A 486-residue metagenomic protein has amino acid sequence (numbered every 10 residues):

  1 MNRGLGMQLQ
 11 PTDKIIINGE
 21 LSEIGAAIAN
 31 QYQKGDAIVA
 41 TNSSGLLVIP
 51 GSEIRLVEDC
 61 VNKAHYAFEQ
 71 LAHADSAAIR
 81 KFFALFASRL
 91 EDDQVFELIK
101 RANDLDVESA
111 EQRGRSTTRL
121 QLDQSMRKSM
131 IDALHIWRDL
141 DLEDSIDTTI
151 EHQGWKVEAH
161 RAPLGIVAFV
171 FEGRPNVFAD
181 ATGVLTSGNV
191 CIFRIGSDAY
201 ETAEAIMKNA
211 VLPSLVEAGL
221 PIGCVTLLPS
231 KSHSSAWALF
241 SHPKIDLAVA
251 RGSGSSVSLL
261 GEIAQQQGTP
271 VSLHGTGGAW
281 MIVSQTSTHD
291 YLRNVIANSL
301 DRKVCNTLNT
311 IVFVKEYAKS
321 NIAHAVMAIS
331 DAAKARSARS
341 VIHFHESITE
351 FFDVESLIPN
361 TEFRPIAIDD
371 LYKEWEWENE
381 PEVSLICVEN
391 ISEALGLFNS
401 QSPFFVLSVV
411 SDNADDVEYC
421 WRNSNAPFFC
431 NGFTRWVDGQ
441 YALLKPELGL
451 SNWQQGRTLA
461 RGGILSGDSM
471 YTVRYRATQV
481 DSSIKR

Functional and structural regions predicted by a protein language model:
N2-E158: N-terminal Rossmann-like NAD(P)+-binding subdomain of aldehyde/semialdehyde dehydrogenases
N2-Y66, D139, F404, D412-R486: C-terminal segments
A74-K81, L98, A218-V225, R302-K303 (+5 more regions): Flexible, glycine/charged-enriched surface loops at secondary-structure junctions
I79, V167, G188, A248 (+3 more regions): Residue-level signal for inorganic ion chemistry
D93-Q94, E172-G173, A181-C191, N209-E217 (+1 more regions): ALDH superfamily catalytic-core signature
E111, D123, W155-V157, T226-I245: A structured beta-alpha segment of the ubiquitous adenosine-cofactor-binding alpha/beta core
D132-S214, A218, V257, Q267-V271 (+1 more regions): Conserved small-residue-rich beta-alpha loop and adjacent elements that most often cradle the phosphate/pyrophosphate
E316-S424, F428-P446, R457: NAD(P)-dependent aldehyde/semialdehyde dehydrogenase
